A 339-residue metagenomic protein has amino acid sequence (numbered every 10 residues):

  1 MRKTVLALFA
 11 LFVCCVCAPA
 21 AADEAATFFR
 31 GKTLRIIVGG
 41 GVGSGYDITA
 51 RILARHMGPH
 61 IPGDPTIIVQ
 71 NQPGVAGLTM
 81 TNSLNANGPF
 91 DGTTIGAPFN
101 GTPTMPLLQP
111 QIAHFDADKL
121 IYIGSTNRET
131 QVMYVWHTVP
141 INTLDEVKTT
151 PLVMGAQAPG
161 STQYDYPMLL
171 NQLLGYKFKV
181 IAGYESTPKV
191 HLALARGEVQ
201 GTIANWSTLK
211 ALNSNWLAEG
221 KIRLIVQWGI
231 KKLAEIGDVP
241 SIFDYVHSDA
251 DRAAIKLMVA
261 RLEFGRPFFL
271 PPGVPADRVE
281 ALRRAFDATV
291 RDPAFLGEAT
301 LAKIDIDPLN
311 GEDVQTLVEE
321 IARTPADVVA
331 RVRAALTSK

Functional and structural regions predicted by a protein language model:
A7-V16: Bacterial N-terminal signal peptides
A18-A22: Sec/Tat signal peptide C-region and signal peptidase I cleavage site
R30-L34, A218-K221, Y245-H247, E263 (+1 more regions): An extracytoplasmic/periplasmic, membrane-proximal ligand-sensing/linker region
L34, P59-D64, S83-T94, T102-R196 (+2 more regions): Hinge/capping helix and adjacent helix->loop/strand transition within the periplasmic-binding protein
R35-A50, V75-A76, G155-T162: Extracytoplasmic "Venus flytrap"
D91-P98, G155, V199-W206, L224-V226: Paired acidic/hydrophobic, glycine-rich loop segments that form the ligand-binding mouth/hinge of periplasmic-binding
D118-T126, K177-G183, G201, N213-R261 (+2 more regions): Short beta-strand->loop
